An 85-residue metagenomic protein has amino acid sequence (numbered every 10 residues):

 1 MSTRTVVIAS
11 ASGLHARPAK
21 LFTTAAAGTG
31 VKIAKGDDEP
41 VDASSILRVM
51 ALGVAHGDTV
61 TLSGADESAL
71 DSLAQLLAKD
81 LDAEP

Functional and structural regions predicted by a protein language model:
M1-T5, T59: Intrinsic-disorder/low-complexity, polar/charged segments enriched in Ser/Thr/Lys/Arg/Asp/Glu/Gln
V7-L47, A51-V54, G64: Compact, glycine-rich, soluble single-domain proteins
A51-P85: C-terminal structural segments of small proteins and small subunits
